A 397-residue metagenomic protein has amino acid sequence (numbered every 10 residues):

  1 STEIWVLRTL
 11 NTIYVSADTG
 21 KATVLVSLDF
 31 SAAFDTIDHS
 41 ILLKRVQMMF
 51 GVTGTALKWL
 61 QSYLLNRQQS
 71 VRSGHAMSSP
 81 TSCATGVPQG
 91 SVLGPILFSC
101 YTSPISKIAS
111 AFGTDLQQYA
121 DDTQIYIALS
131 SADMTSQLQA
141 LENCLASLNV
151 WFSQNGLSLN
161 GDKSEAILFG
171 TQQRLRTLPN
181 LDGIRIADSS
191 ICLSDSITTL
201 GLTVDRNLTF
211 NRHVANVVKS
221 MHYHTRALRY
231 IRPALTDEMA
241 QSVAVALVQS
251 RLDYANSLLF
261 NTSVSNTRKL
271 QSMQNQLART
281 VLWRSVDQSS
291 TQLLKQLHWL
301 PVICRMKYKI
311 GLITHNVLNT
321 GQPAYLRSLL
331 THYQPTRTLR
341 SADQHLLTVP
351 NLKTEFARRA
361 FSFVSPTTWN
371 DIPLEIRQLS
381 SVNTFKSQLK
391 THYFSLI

Functional and structural regions predicted by a protein language model:
S1-I397: Hydrophobic/basic alpha-helical segments
